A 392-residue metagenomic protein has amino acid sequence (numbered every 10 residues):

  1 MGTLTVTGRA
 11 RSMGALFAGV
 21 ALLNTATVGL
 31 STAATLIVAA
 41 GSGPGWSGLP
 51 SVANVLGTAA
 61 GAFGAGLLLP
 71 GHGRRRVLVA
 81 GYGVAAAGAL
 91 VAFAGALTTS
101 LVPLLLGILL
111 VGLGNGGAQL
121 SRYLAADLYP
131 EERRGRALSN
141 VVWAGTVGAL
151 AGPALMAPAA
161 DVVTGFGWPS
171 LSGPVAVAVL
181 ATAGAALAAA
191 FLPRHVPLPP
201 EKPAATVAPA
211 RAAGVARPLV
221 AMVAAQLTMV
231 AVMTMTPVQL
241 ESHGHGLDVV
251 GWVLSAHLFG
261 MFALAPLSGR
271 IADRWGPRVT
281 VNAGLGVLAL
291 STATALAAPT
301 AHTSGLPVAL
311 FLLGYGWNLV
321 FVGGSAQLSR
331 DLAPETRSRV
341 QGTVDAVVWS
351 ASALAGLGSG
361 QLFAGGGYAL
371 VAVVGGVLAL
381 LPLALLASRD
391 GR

Functional and structural regions predicted by a protein language model:
V6-A59, A216-A221, A225, M229-G251: Helix-loop boundary and gating motifs at the non-cytosolic
A21, L101-G116, G305-L319: Hydrophobic core of transmembrane alpha-helices in multi-pass small-molecule transporters, especially MFS/SLC-type
A34, G116-P130, L319-L332: Intracellular juxtamembrane helix-capping segments at the cytosolic ends of symmetry-related transmembrane helices
G61-R74, A160, A263-P277, F363: Helix-to-loop junctions at the C-terminal end of transmembrane segments in multipass secondary transporters
G83-T98, V287-T300: C-terminal ends and interior cores of transmembrane alpha-helices in multi-pass membrane transporters/permeases
M156-A157, D161, V179-E201, L385-R389: C-terminal membrane-cytosol helix-exit motif in multi-pass small-molecule transporters
R278-G324: C-terminal transmembrane helical hairpin of 12-TM major facilitator-type secondary transporters
E335-G366: A late C-terminal transmembrane helix in Major Facilitator Superfamily
